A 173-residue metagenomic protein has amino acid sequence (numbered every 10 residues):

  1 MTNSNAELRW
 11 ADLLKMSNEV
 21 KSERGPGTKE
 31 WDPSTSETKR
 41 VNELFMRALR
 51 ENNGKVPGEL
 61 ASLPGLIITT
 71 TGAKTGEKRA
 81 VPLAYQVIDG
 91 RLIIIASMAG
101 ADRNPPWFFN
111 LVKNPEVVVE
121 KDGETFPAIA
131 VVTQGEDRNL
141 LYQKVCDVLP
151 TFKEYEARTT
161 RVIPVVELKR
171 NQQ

Functional and structural regions predicted by a protein language model:
N5-D32, M98-F152, R158-V162, R170: Short, structured beta-strand-loop surface elements
G25-K39, E51-G54, A80, T159 (+1 more regions): A charge-rich, low-complexity, intrinsically flexible signal that marks solvent-exposed coils, linkers, repeats
V41-L63: Short, basic/aromatic recognition patches
L60-L63, E156-T160: Short coil/turn segments at secondary-structure boundaries
L63-S97: Short beta-strand segments
G65, I163-V165: Short hydrophobic/aromatic beta-strand or adjacent loop that forms the aromatic wall/cage of a ligand/substrate-binding
T69-A73, E120, K169-N171: A generic structural motif
I88-G90, E124, Q173: Short strand-connecting beta-turns/loops that link adjacent beta-strands
